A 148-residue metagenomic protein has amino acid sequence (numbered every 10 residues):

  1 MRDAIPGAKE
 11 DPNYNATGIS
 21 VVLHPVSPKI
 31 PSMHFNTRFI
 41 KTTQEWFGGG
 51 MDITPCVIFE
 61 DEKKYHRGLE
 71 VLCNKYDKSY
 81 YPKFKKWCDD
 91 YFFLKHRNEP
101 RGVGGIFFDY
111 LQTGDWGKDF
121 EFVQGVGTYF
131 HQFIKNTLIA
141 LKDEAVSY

Functional and structural regions predicted by a protein language model:
R2-K63: Aromatic- and glycine-enriched beta-alpha-beta binding-site module
E45-S147: Long, contiguous internal "core" modules enriched in hydrophobic/ aromatic residues
